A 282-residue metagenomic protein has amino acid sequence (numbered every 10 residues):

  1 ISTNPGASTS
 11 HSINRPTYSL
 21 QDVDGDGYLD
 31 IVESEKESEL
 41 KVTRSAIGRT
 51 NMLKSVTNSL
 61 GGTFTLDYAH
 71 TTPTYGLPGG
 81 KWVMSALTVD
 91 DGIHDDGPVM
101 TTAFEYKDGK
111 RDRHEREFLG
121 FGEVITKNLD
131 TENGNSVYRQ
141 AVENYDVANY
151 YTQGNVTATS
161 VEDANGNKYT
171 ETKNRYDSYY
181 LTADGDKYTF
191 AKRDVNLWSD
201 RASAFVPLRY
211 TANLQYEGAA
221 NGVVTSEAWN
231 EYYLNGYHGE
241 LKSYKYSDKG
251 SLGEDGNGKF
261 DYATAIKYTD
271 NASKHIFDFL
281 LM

Functional and structural regions predicted by a protein language model:
I1-M282: Non-catalytic interaction/targeting regions
